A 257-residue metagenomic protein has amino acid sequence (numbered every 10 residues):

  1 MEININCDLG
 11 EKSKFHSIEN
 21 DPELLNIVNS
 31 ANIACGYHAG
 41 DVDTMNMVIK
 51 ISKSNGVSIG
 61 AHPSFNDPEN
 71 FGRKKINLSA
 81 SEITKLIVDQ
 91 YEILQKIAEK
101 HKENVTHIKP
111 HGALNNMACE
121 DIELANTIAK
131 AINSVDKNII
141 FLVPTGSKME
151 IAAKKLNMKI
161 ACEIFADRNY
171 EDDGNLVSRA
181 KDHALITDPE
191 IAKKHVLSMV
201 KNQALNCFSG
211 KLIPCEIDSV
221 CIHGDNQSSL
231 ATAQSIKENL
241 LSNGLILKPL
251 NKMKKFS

Functional and structural regions predicted by a protein language model:
D8, H62, I108, I222: Conserved, mostly hydrophobic/aromatic
S17, D21, A31-H38, E69-T84 (+2 more regions): Glycine-rich tight-turn/loop motif centered on a GG-T
P22-N26, M47-G60, E99-H101: Acidic (Asp/Glu)-rich catalytic clusters
I33-H38, M117, D136-T145: Catalytic beta/alpha-barrel core
P68-H107: Glycine/small-residue-rich loop that forms an oxyanion/phosphate-binding "nest" at active or ligand-binding sites
A98-T106, Q203-E216, I246-M253: Flexible, glycine/charged-enriched surface loops at secondary-structure junctions
I139, A231-S257: C-terminal domain-boundary segment and adjacent tail
G146-A204, L212-I213: Active-site rim beta-loop-alpha module in soluble metabolic enzymes
